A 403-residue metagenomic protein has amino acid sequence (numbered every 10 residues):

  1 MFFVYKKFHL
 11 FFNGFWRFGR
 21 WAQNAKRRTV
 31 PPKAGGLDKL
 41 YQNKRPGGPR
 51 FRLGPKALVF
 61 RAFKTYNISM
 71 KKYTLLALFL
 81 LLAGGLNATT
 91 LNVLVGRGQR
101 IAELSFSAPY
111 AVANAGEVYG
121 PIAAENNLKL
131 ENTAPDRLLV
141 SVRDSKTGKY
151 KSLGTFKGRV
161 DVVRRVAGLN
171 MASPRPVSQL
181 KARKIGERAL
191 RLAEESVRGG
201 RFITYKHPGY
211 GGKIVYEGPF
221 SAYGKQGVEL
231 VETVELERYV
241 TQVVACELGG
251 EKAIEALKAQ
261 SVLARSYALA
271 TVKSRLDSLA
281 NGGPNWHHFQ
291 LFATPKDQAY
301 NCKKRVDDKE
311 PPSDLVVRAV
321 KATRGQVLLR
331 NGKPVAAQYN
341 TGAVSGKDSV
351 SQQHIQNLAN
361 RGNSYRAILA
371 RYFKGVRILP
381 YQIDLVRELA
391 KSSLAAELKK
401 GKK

Functional and structural regions predicted by a protein language model:
V4-K6, L10, G14, A25 (+1 more regions): Short hydrophobic alpha-helical segments enriched in small aliphatic residues
Y5, R17, K26, K39-Y41 (+2 more regions): Short, positively charged and aromatic/hydrophobic N-terminal segments
F8, F12, R45, F51-L53 (+1 more regions): N-terminal secretory signal peptides that target proteins for export/translocation
G14, G19, G35-D38, G47-G48 (+2 more regions): Residue-identity detector for glycine
F15, A22, P32-G35, Q42 (+1 more regions): Repetitive helical segments and hydrophobic/amphipathic motifs
A22-A25, T29, A34, A57 (+2 more regions): Ala/Thr-enriched low-complexity intrinsically disordered regions
M70, L76-K403: Conserved, single-site charged/polar hotspot
